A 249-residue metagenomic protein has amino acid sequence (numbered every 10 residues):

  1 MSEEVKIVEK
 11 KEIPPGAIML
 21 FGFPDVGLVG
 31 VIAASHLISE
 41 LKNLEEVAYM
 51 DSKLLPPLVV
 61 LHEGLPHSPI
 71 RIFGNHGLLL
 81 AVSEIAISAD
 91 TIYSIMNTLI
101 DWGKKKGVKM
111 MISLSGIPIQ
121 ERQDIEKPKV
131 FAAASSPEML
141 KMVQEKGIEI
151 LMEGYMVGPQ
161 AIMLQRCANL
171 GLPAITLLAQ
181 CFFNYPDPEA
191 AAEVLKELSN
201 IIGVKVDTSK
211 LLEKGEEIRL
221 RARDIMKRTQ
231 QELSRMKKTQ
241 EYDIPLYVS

Functional and structural regions predicted by a protein language model:
M1-I85: N-terminal short beta-loop-beta anion/metal-coordinating cradle
F21-G22, A81-V82, S113-S115, L178-Q180: Short beta-strand segments
L28-I32, D90-S94, G158, I162 (+2 more regions): Conserved active-site and cofactor/substrate-binding residues in soluble primary-metabolism enzymes
L44, I100-M111, N169-P173, N200-K205: Secondary-structure boundary elements
S52, S115-I117, F182: Short, ordered loop/turn segments at secondary-structure junctions
A89-L140: Internal, conserved structured core segments that host functional sites
E121-E197, I201, M236, Y247: Catalytic cores of processing enzymes, dominated by hydrolases/peptidases, characterized by acidic/His-rich
Y185-S249: A conserved C-terminal secondary-structure "cap"
